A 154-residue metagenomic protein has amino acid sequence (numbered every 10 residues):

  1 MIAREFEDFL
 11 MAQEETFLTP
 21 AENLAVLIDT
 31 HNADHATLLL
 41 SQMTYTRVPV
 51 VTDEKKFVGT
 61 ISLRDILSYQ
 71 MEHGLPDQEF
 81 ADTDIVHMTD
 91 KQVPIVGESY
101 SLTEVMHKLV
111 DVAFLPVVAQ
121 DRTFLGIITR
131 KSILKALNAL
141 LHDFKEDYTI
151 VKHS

Functional and structural regions predicted by a protein language model:
M1-S154: Tandem CBS (Cystathionine beta-synthase) repeat/Bateman regulatory domains
